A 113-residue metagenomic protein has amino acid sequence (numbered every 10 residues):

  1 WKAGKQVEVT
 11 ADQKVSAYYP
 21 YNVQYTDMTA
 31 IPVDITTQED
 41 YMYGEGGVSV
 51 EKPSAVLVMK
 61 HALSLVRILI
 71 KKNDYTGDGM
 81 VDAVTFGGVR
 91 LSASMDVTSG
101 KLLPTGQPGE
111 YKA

Functional and structural regions predicted by a protein language model:
W1-T85: Short, low-hydrophobicity acidic/polar segments
K2-A3, P108-A113: Short, intrinsically disordered, charge-balanced linker/junction segments flanking boundaries in proteins
M59, L102, Y111-A113: Short beta-strand element of the conserved SAM-dependent methyltransferase core
Y75-Q107: Short, ordered, surface-exposed loop/turn motifs in non-cytosolic proteins
